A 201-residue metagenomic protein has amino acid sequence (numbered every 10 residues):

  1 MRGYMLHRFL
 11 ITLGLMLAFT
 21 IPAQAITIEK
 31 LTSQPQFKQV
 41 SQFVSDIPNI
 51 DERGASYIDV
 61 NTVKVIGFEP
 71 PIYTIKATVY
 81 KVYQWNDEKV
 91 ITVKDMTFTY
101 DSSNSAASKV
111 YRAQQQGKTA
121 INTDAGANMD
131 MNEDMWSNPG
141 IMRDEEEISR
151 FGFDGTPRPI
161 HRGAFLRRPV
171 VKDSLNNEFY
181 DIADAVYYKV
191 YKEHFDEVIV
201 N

Functional and structural regions predicted by a protein language model:
R2-I11: Bacterial N-terminal signal peptides that target proteins for export
I11-T20: Bacterial N-terminal signal peptides
A25-D95, D101-N201: N-terminal secretory-pathway/extracellular module detecting exported/lumenal segments and adjacent signal-anchor/first
